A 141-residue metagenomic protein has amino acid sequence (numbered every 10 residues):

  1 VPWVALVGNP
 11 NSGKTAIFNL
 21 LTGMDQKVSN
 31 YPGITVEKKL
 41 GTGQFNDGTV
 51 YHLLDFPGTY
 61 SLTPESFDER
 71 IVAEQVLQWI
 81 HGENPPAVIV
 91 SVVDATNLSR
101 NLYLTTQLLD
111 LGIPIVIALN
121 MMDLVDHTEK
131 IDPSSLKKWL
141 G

Functional and structural regions predicted by a protein language model:
V1-F67, W79: Conserved G1/Walker A P-loop phosphate-binding module
G43-G48, I71-G141: Conserved C-terminal guanine-recognition region of P-loop GTPase G domains, centered on the G4
